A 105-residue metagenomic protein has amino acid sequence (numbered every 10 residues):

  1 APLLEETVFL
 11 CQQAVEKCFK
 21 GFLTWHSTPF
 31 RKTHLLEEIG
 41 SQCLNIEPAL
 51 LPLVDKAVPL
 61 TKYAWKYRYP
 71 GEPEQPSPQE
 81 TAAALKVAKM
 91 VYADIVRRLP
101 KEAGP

Functional and structural regions predicted by a protein language model:
A1-P105: Terminal alpha-helical segments
